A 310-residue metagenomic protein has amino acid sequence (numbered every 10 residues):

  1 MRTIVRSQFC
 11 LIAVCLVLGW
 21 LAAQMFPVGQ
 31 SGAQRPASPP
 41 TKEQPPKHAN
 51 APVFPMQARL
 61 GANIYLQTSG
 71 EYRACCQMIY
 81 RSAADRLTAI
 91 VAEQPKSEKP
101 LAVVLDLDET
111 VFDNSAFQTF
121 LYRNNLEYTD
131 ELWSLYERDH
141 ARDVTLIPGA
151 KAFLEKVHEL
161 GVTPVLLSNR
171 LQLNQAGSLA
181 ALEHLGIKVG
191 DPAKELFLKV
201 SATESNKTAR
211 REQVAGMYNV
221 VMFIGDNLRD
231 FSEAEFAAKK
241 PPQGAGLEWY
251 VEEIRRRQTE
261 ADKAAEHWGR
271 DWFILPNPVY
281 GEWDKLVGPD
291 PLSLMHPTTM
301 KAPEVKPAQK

Functional and structural regions predicted by a protein language model:
R2-I12: Bacterial N-terminal signal peptides that target proteins for export
C10-Q24: Bacterial N-terminal signal peptides
A23-L105, V287-K310: Non-catalytic pre-domain segments flanking phosphatase-related domains
Y65-A74, R138-V144, V165-L171, V200-S201: Second-shell loop/turn segments in exported
V103-D113: Asp-based phosphoryl-transfer active-site loop
E109, A150-L182, D226: Substrate-recognition element of Asp-dependent hydrolases with the DxDx(T/V) motif
L126-R138: Conserved phosphoryl-transfer catalytic core
L171, Q175-K310: C-terminal cap/substrate-recognition subdomain and adjoining C-terminal extension of metal-dependent phosphatase-like
